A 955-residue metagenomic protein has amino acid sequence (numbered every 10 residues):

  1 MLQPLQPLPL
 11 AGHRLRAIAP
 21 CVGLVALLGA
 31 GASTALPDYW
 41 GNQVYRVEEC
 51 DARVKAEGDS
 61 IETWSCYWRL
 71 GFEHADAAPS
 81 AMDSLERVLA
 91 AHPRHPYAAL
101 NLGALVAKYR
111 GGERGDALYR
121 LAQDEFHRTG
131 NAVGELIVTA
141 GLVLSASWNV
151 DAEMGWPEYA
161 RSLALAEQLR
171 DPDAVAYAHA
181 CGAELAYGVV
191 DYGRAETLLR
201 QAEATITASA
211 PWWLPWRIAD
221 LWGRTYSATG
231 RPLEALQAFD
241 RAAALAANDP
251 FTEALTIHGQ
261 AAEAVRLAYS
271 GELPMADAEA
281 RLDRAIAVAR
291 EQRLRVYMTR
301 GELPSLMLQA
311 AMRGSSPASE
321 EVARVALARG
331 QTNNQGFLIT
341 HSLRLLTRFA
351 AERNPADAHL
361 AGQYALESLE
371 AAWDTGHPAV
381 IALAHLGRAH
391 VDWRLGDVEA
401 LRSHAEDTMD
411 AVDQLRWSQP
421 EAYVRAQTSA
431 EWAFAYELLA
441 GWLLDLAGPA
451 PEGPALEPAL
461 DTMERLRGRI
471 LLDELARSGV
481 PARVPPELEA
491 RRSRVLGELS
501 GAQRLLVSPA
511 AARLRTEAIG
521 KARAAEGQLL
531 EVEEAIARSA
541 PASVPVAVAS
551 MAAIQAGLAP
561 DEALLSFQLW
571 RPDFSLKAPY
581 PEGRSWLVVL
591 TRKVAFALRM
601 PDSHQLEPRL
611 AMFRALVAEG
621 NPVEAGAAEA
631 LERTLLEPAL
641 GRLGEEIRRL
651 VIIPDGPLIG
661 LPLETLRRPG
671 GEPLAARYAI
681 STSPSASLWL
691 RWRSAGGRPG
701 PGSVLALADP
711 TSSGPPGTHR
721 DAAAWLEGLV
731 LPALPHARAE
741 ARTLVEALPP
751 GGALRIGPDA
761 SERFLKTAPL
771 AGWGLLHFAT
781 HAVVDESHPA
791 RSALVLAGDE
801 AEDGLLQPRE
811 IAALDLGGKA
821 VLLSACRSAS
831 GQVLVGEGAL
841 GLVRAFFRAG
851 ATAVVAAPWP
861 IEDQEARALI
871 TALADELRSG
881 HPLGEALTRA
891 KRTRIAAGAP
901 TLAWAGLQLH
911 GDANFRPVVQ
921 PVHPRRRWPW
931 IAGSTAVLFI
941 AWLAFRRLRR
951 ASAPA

Functional and structural regions predicted by a protein language model:
G31-D83, R94-Y97, N101: N-terminal leader/linker segments that initiate helical-solenoid repeat arrays
G58-I61, P93, V133, D173 (+6 more regions): Residue signature of alpha-solenoid helical repeat architecture, marking inter-repeat boundaries and helix-start
S65, Y97, I137, Y177 (+9 more regions): Residue register of alpha-helical TPR repeats
W393, V398-R677, R691-P716, W725-L726 (+2 more regions): Amphipathic alpha-helical protein-protein interaction segments
D461, R469, V784, P789-A793 (+2 more regions): Caspase-like cysteine protease fold
S543-A553, V623-A630, L729-A790, L796-A813 (+1 more regions): Functional beta-strand-loop-alpha-helix junction segments that form "active/interaction loops" within catalytic
L661-T682, A724, V783-A813, S828-E837 (+1 more regions): A short, glycine/acidic-enriched catalytic loop
